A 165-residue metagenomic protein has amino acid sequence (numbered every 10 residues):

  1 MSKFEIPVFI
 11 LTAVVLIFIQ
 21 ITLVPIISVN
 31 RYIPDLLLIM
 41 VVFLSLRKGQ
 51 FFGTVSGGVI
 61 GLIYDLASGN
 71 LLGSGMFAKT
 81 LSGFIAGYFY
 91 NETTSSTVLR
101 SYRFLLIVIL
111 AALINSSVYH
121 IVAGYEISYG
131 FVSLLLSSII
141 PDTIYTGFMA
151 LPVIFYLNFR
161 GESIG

Functional and structural regions predicted by a protein language model:
M1-G165: Terminal, non-globular segments
